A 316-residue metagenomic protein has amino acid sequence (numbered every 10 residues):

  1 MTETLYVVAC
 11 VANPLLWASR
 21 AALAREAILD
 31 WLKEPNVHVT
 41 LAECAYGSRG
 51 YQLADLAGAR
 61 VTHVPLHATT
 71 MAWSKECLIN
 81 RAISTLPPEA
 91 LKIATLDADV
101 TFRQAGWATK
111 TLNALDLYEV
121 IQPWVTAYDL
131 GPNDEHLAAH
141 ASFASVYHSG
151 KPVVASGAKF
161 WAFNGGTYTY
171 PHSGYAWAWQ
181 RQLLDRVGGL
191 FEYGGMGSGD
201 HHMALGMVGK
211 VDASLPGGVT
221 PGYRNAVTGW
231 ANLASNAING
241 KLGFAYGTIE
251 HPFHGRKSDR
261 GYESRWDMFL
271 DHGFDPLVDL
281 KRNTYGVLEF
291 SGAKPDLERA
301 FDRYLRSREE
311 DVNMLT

Functional and structural regions predicted by a protein language model:
M1-T2, N13-A27, Y193-T316: C-terminal catalytic/acceptor-binding lobe
E3-A9, I28-W31, V37-L41: Hydrophobic targeting segments
A9-R25, L29, A45, T69-S74: Active-site beta-to-alpha loop of glycosyltransferases that engages the nucleotide-sugar donor
L16, D30-E34, A42-D55, V100: A conserved acidic beta->alpha catalytic loop
A42, I121-T126, A245, P252: Short glycine/serine/threonine-enriched helix-capping/active-site loop that flanks the nucleotide-sugar donor pocket
E43-A90: Active-site-proximal specificity loops/subdomain of glycosyltransferases
E89-R103: Short beta-strand-to-loop acidic/aromatic patch adjacent to the donor-nucleotide binding site
F102-G209: Conserved catalytic core of nucleotide-sugar-dependent glycosyltransferases
